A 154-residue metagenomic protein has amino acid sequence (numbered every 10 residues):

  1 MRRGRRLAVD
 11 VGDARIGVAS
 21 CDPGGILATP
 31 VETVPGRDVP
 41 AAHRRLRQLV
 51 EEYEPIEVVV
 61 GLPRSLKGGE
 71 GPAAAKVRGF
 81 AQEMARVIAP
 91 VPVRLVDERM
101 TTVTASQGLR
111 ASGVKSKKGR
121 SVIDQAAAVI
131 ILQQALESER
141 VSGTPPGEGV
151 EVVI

Functional and structural regions predicted by a protein language model:
M1-V9, D13-I154: Phosphate- and other anionic-substrate recognition elements at nucleic-acid/protein interfaces
